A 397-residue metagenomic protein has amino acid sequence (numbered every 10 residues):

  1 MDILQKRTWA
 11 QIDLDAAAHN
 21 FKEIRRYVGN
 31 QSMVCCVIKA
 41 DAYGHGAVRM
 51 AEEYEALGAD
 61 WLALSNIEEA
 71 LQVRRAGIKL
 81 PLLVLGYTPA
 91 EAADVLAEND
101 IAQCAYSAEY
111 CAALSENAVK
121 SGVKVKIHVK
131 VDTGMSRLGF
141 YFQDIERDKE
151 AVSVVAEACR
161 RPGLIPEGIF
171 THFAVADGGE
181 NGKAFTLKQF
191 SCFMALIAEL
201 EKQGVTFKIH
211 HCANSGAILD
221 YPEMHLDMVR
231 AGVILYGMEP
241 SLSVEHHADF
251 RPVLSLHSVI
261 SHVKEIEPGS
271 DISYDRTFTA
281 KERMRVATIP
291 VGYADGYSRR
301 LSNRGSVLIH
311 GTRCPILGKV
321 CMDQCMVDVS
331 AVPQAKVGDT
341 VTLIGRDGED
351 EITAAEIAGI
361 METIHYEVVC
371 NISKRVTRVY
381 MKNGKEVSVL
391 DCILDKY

Functional and structural regions predicted by a protein language model:
M1-A102, A108, E116, K124 (+3 more regions): A charged N-terminal "starter" segment
Q5-K6, A40-E53, L57, R75 (+5 more regions): Active-site loop/helix belt of alpha/beta enzymes
A17, V73, I169, I260 (+1 more regions): Residue-level signal for inorganic ion chemistry
Q31, V205-I209, E351-A358: Flexible, glycine/charged-enriched surface loops at secondary-structure junctions
C35, K126-H128, G168, P315: Hydrophobic "anchor" residues on beta-strands that sit immediately upstream of conserved functional sites
I67-E69, Y87, A108-E109, A174 (+2 more regions): Short, ordered loop/turn segments at secondary-structure junctions
V84, I260, I316-L317: A structural signal for short, hydrophobic beta-strand segments that form beta-sheets in beta-rich/all-beta domains
E265-Y397: C-terminal accessory subdomain/extension
